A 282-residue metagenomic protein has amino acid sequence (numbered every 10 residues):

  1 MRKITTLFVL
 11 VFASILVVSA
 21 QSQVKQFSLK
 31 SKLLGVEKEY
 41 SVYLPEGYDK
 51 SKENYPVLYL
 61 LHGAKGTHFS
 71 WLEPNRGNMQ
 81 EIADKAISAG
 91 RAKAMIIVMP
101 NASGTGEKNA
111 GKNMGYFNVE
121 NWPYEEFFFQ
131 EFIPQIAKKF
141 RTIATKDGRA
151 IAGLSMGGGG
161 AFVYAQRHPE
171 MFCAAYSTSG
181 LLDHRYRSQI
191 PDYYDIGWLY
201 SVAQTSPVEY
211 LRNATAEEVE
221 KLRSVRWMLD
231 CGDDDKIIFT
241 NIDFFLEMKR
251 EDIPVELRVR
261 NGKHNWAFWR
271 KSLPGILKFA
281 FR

Functional and structural regions predicted by a protein language model:
M1-T5: Positively charged n-region of N-terminal signal peptides that target proteins for export
T6-L7, S103: Intrinsic disorder/low-complexity detector
L7-I15: Bacterial N-terminal signal peptides
L16-A20: Sec/Tat signal peptide C-region and signal peptidase I cleavage site
Q21-R282: Non-catalytic cap/lid and distal C-terminal segments of serine-dependent acyl enzymes
